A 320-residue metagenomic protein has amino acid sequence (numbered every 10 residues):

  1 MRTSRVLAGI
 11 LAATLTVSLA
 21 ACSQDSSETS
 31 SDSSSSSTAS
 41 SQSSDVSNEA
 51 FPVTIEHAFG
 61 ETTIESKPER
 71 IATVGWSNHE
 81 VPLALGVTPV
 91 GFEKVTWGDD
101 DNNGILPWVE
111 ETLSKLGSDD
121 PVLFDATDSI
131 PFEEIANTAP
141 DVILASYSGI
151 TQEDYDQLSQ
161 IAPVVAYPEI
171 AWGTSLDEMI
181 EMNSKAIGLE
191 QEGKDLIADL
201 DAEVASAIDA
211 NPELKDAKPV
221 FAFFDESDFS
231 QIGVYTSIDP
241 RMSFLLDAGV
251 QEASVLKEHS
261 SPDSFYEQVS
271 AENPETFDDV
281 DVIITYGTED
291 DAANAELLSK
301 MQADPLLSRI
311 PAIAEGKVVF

Functional and structural regions predicted by a protein language model:
R2-L11, V17-S18, C22-E80, E192-A222 (+2 more regions): Bacterial Sec-exported substrate-binding components of ABC uptake systems
F59, F124-P131, S260-S270: Short helix-initiation/N-cap motifs at beta->coil->alpha
E61, E153-F229: Extracytoplasmic substrate-binding proteins
H79-P131: A short, structured surface patch at a secondary-structure boundary
F132-I135, A139-A145, P163, P274 (+1 more regions): Proline-aspartate-enriched helix->loop->beta-strand connector
K185, D279-F320: Structured C-terminal subdomain patch of bacterial secreted/periplasmic proteins
D228, D247-V250, S261-D291: Ligand-binding pocket segment of bilobal, Venus flytrap-like solute-binding proteins
Q231-F265: Alpha-helical, coiled-coil/dimerization segments enriched in small aliphatic residues
